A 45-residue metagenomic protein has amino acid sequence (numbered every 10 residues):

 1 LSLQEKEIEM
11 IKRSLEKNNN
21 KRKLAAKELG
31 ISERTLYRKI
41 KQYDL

Functional and structural regions predicted by a protein language model:
L1-L45: Bacterial C-terminal helix-turn-helix
